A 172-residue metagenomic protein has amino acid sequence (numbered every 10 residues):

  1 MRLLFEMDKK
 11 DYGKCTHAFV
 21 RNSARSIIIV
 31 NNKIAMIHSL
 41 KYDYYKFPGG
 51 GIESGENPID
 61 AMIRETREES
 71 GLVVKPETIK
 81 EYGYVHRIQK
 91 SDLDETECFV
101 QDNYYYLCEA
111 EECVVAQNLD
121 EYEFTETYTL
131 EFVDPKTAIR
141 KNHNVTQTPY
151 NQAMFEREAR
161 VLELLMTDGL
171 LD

Functional and structural regions predicted by a protein language model:
M1-R25, N31: Acidic, metal-coordinating catalytic segment for phosphate/diphosphate chemistry, firing primarily on the Nudix
A18, Y44-Y45, R87-K90: Short, solvent-exposed loop/turn segments at secondary-structure junctions
A18-F19, E95-D102, Y122-T127: A generic structural micro-feature
I29-E69, V73: Conserved Nudix-box catalytic region and its N-terminal flanking loop in Nudix hydrolases and closely related
N31-K33, E109-V114, P135-T137: Short loop segments at secondary-structure junctions
Y44, V115-D172: Nudix hydrolase/Nudix homology domain
V73-G83: A short coil-to-beta-strand element that immediately follows conserved catalytic motifs
R87-Q117, E131: Active-site-adjacent beta-strand/loop module that shapes the phosphate/pyrophosphate-binding cleft
